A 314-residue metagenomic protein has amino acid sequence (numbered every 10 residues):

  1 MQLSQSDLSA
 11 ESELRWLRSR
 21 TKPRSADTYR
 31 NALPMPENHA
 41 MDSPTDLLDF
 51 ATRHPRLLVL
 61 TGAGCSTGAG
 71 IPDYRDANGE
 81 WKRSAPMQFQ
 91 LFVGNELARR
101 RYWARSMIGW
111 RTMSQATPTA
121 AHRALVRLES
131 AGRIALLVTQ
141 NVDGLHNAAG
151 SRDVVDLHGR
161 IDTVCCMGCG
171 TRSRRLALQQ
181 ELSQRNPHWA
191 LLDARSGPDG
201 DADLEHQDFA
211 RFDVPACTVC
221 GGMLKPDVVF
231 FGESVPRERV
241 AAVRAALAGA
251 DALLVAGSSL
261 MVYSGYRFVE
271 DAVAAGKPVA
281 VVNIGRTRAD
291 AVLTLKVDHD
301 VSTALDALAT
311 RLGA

Functional and structural regions predicted by a protein language model:
Q2-A314: Conserved catalytic core of sirtuin-type NAD+-dependent deacylases
